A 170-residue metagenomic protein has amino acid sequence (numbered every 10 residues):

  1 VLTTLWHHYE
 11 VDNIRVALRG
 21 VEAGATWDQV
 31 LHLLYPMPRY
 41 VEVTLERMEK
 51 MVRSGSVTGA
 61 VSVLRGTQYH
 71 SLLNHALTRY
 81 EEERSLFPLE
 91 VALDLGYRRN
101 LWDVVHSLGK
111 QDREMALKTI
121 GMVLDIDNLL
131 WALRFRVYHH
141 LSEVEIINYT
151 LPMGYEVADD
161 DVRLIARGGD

Functional and structural regions predicted by a protein language model:
V1-D170: Extended alpha-helical surfaces
